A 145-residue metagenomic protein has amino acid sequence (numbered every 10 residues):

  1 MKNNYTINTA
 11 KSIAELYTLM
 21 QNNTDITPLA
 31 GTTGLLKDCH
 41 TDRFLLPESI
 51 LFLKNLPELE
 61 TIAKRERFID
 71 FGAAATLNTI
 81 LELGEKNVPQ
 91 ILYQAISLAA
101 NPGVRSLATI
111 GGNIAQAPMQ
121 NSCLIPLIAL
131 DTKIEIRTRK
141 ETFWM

Functional and structural regions predicted by a protein language model:
M1-M145: C-terminal structural segment of proteins
